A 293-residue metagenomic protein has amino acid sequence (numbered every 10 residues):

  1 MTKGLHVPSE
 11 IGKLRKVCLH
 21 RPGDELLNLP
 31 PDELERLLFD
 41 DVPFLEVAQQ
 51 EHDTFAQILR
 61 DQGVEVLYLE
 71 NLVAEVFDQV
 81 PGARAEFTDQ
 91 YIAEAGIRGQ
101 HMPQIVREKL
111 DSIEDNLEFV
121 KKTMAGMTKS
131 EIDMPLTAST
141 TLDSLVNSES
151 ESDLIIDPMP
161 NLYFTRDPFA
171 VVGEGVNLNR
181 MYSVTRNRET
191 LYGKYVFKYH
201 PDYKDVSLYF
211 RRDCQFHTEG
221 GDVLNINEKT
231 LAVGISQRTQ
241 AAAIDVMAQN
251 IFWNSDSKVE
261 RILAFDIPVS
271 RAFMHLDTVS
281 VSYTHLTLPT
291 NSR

Functional and structural regions predicted by a protein language model:
M1-L288, S292-R293: The feature marks the mature, well-folded catalytic cores of soluble enzymes
